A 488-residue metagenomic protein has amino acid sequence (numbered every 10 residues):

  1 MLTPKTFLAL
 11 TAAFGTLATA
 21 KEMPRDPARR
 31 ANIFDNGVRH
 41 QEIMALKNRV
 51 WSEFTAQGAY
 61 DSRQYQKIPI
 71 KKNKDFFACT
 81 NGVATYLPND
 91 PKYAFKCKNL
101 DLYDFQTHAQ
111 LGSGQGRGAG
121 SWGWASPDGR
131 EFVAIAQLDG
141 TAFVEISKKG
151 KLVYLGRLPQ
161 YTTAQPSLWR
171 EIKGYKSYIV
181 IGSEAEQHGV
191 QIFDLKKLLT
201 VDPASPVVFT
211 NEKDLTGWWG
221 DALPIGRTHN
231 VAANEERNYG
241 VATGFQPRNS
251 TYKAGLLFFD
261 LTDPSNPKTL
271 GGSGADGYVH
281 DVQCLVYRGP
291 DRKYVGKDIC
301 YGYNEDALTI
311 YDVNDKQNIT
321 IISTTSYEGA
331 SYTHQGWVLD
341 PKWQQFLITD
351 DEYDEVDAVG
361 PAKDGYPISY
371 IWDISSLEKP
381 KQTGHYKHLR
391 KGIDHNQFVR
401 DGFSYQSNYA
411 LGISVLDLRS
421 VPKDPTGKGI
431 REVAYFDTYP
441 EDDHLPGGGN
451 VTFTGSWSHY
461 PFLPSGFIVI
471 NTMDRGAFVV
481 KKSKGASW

Functional and structural regions predicted by a protein language model:
M1-E22: Fungal secretory targeting signals
T19-W488: Feature marking well-ordered beta-strand scaffolds used for ligand recognition
